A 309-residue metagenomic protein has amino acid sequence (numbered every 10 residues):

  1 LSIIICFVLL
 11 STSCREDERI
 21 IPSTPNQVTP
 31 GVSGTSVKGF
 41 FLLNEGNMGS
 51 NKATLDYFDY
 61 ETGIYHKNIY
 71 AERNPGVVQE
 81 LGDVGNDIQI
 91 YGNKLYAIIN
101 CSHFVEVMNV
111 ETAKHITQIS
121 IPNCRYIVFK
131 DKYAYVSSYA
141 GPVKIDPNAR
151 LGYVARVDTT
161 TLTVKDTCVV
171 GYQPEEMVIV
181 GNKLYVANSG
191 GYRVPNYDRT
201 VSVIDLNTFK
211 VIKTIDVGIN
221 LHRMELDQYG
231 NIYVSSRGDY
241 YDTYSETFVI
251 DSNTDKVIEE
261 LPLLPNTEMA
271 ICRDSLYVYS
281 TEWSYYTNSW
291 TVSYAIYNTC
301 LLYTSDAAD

Functional and structural regions predicted by a protein language model:
F7-F40: Bacterial Sec-dependent N-terminal signal peptides
V37-K38, N93, K132, N182 (+2 more regions): Short coil/turn segments that connect the beta-strands within blades of beta-propeller domains
L42, A97, V136, V186 (+2 more regions): Residue position within the beta-strands of beta-propeller blades
M48-N51, I98-C101, V143-L151, Y192-D198 (+2 more regions): Short, solvent-exposed loop/turn segments at conserved positions within beta-propeller repeat blades
E61, N109-T112, D158-L162, D205-F209 (+2 more regions): Short loop/turn segments that connect beta-strands within beta-propeller blades
H66-Q79, K114-I119, T163-C168, K210-I215 (+2 more regions): A short beta-strand motif characteristic of beta-propeller blades
D83-D87, P122-F129, Y172-V178, I219-D227 (+1 more regions): Repeated scaffold domains used in trafficking and secretory/extracellular systems, primarily beta-propellers
Y303-D309: Conserved small/polar residues in nucleotide/adenosyl-binding loops
